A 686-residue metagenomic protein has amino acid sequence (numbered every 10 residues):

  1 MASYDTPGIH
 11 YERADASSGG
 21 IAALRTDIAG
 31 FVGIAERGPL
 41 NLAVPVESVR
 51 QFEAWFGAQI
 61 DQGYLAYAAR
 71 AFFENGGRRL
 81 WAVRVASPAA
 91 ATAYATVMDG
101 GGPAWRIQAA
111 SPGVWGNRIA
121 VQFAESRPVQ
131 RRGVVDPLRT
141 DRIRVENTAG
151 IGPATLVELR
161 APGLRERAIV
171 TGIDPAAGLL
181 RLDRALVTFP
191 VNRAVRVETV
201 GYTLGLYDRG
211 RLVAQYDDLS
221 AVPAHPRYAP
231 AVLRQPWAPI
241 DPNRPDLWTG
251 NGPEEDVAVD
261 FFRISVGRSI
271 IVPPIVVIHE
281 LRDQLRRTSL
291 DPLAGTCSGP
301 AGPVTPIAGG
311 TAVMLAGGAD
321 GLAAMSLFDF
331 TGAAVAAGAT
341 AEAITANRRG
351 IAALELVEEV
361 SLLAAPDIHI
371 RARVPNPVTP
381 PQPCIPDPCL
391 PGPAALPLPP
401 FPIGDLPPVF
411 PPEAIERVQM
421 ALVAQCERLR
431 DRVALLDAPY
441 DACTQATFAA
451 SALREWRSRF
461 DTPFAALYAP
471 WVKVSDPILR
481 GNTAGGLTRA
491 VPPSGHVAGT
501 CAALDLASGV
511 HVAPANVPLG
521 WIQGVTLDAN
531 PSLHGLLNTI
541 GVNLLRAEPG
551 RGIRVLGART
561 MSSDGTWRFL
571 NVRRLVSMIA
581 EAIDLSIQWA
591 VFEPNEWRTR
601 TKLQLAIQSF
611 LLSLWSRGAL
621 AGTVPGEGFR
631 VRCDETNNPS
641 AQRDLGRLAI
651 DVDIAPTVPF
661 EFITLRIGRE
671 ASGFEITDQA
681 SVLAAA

Functional and structural regions predicted by a protein language model:
M1-S111, R160-G163, P175, Y207-L212 (+3 more regions): Structured, hydrophobic secondary-structure cores that serve as assembly/anchoring elements
A89-P103, D320-L354: Short linear interaction motifs
Y94-A110, V114-F189: Autoprocessing Asn-cyclization modules and mimics
G101-P103, G150-P153, A194-T203, L648: A short, compositionally biased
P162-V266, D283: Small/polar beta-strand repeat architecture
T188-T203, V259, I264, R268-I270 (+2 more regions): Intrinsically disordered, low-complexity acidic Ser/Thr-rich regulatory segments
P253-E342: Long, low-complexity, polar/charged, intrinsically disordered or flexibly structured peripheral segments
